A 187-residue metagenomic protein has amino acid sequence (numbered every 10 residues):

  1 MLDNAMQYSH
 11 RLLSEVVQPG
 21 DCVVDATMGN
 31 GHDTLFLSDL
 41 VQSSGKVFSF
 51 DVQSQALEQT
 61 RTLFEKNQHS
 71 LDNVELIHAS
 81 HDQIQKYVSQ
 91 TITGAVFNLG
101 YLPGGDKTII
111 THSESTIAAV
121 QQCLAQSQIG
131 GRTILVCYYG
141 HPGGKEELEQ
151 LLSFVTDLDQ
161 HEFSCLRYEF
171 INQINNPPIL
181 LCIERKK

Functional and structural regions predicted by a protein language model:
M1-D21, L35, D39: S-adenosyl-L-methionine
Q18, V41-Q42, S127-I129: Helix-to-beta-strand junctions that scaffold the AdoMet/dcAdoMet cofactor pocket in Class I SAM-dependent enzymes
T27, Q126-C137: Conserved beta-strand signature within the Rossmann-like core of class I S-adenosyl-L-methionine
G29-G31: Conserved glycine-rich SAM-binding loop
K46-D51: Conserved SAM-binding motif I beta-strand of class I
L57-T93: S-adenosyl-L-methionine
F97-A119: Mobile active-site "lid"/loop adjacent to the S-adenosyl-L-methionine
G144-K187: Class I S-adenosyl-L-methionine
